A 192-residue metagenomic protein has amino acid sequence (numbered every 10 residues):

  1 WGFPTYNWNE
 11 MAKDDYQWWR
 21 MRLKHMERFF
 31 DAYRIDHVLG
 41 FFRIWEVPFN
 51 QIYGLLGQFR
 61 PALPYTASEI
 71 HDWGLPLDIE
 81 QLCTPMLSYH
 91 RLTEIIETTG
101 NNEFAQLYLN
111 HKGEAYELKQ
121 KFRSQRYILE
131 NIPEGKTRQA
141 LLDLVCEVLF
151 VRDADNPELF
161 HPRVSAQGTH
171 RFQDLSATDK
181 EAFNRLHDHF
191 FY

Functional and structural regions predicted by a protein language model:
W1-Y192: Catalytic cores of glycan-processing enzymes that make or break glycosidic bonds
